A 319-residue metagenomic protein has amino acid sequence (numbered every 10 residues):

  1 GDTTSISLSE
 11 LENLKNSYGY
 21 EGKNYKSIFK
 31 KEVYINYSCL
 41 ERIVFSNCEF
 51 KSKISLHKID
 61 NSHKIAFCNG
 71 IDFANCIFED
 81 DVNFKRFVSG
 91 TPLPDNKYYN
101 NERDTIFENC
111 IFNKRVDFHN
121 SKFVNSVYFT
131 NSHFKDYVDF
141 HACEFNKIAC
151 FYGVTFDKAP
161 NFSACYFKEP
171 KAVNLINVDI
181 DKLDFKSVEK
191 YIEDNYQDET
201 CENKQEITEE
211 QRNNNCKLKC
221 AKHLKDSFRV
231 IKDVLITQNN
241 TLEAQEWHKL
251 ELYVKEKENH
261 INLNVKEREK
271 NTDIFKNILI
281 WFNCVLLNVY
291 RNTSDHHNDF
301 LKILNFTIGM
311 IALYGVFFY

Functional and structural regions predicted by a protein language model:
G1-Y319: Terminal module of membrane-associated proteins
